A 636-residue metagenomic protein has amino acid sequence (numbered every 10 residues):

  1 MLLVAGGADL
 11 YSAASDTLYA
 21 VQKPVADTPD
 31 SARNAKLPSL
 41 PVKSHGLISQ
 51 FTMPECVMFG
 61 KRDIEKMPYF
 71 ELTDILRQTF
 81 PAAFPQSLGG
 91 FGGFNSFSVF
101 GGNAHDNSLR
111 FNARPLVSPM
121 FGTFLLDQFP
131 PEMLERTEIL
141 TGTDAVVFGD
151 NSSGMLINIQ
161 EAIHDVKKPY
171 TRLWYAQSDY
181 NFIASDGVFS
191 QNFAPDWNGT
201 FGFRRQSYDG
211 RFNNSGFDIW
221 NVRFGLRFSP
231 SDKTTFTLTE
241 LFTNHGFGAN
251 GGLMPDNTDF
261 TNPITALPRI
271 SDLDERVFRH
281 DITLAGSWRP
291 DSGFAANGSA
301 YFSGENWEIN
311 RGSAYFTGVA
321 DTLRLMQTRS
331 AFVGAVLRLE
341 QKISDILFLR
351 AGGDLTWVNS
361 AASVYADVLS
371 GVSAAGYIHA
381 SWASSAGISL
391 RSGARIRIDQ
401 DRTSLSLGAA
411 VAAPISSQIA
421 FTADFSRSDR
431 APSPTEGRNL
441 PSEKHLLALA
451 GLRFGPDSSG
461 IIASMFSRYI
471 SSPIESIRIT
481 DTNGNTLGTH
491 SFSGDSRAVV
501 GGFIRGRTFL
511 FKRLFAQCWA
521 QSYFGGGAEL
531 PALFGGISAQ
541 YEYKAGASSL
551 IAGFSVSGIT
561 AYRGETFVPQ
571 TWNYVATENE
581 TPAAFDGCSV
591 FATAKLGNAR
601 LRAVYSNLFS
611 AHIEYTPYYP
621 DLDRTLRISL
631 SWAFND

Functional and structural regions predicted by a protein language model:
A13-M67: N-terminal periplasmic "start-of-domain" segments of outer-membrane beta-barrel proteins
K36-S49, T73-P115: Extracytoplasmic beta-strand/coil segments of soluble accessory domains associated with Gram-negative outer-membrane
G46, L72-I75, N95-S98, D127 (+3 more regions): N-terminal periplasmic accessory domains that precede and gate Gram-negative outer-membrane beta-barrel machines
M53, H105, E135-R136, M155 (+6 more regions): Transmembrane beta-strand segments of Gram-negative outer membrane beta-barrel proteins
R114-T141: Short acidic/polar hinge/loop motifs at secondary-structure boundaries that mediate gating or recognition
G122, I282-W307, T328-D636: Exposed, low-structure sequence patches enriched in small/polar residues
I183-S207, N213-F247, D274-D291: Transmembrane beta-barrel wall of Gram-negative outer-membrane proteins
N213, K233-A285, R289, G304-A331 (+3 more regions): Flexible loop and strand-edge segments within Gram-negative outer membrane beta-barrel domains
